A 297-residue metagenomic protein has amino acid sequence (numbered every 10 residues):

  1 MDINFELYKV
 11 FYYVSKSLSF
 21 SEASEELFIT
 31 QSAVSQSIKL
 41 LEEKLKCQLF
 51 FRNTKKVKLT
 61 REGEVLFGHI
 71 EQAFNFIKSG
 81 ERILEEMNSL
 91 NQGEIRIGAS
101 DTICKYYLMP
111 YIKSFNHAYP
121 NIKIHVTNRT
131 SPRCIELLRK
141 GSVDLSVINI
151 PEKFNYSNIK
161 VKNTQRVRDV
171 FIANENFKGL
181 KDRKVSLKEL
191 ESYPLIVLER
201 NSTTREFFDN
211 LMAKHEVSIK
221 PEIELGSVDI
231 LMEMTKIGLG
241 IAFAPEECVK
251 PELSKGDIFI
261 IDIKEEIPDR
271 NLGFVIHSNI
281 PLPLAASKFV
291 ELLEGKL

Functional and structural regions predicted by a protein language model:
L7, K44-L45, L66-N88: Alpha-helical linker/hinge and terminal dimerization helices associated with HTH transcriptional regulators
Y12-T30: Short helix-boundary/capping micro-motifs
F20, E42-R61: A short LG(V/I)-centered, amphipathic sequence patch enriched for acidic residue(s) preceding the LG motif
Q92-N155: Central regulatory/effector-binding core of bacterial HTH transcription factors
Y107, F259-L297: A late-sequence structural motif
T130-V143, N149, T204-I258: Hydrophobic hinge/microswitch elements
N158-L195: Flexible hinge/capping segments at coil-to-helix
G179-L180, P194-H215, L282-A286, V290: Secondary-structure junction motif
